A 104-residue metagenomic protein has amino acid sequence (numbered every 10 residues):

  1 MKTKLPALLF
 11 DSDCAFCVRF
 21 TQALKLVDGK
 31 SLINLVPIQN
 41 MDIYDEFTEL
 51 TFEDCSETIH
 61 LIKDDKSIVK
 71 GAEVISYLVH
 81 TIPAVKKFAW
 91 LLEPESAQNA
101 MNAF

Functional and structural regions predicted by a protein language model:
M1-V27: Local sequence-structure signature of Cys/Sec-based thiol-disulfide redox active-site neighborhoods
F10-D11, V36, W90, P94: Active-site-adjacent beta-strand anchor residues
D13-F16, I38-M41, K70: A short linear-motif detector with a strong N-terminal bias
D28-K30, S56: Short, well-ordered coil/turn elements that cap or connect secondary structure elements
K30-Y44: Thiol-based oxidoreductase modules, predominantly thioredoxin-like and allied folds used for disulfide exchange
Y44-F104: Thiol/selenol-based redox catalytic cores and closely related redox-interacting motifs
